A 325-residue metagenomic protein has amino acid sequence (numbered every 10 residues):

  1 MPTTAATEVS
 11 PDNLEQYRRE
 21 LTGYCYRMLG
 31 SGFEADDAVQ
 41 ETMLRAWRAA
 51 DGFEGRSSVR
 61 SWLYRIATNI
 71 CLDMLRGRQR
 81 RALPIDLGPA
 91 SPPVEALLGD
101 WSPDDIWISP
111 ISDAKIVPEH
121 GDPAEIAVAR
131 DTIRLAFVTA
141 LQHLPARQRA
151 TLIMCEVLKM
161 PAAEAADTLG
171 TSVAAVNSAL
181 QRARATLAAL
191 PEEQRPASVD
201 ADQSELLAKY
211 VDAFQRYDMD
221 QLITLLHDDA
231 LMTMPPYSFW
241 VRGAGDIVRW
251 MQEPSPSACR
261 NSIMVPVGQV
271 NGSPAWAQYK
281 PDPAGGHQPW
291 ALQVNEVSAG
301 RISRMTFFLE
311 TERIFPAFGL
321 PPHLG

Functional and structural regions predicted by a protein language model:
M1-G23, F33-D36, W47: A short, charge-rich alpha-helical start-of-domain segment used by transcription regulators
E15, Y26, M154-V157: Short amphipathic helical patch at the helix-1/turn junction of helix-turn-helix
R19, G30, L44, R56 (+7 more regions): C-terminal and inter-domain tail/linker signature
L21, A35-A46, L63-A67, A136 (+2 more regions): Short, small-hydrophobic-rich alpha-helical interface motif
S31, E41-V59, D73-A82, Q142 (+1 more regions): Sigma70-family region 2
F33, D51-F53, R65, G88: Hydrophobic alpha-helical bundles that form the membrane domains of multi-pass transporters
T68-D86, V94-W101, A189: Arg/Lys-rich amphipathic alpha helix in sigma70-family domain 2
I85-E125: Charged, low-cysteine interdomain linkers and short loop/connector segments that bridge structured helical modules
